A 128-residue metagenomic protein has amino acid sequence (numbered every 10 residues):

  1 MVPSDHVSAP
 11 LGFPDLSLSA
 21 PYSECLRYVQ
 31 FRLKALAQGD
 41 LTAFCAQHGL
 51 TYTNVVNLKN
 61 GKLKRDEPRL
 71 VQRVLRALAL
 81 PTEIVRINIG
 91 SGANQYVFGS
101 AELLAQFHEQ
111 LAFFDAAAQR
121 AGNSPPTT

Functional and structural regions predicted by a protein language model:
V2-L41, Q47: A short, Lys/Arg-rich alpha-helix, primarily the initiator
S4, Y22-V29, P68-V71, L103-Q110: Short amphipathic alpha-helical segments that mediate assembly, nucleic-acid/protein binding, or membrane association
S8, E83-T128: Short, charged recognition helix plus adjacent turn of helix-turn-helix-like nucleic-acid-binding domains
A20, A43, K62-R65, R69 (+1 more regions): Alpha-helix boundary/N-cap detector
R32, L58, N88: Residues in the recognition helix of alpha-helical DNA-binding motifs
A46-L50, A79: A short, basic/aromatic helix-end/turn motif that makes direct DNA contacts
G49-R65: Recognition helix of helix-turn-helix/homeodomain-like DNA-binding domains that insert into the DNA major groove
E67-V85: DNA major-groove recognition helix of helix-turn-helix/homeodomain DNA-binding modules
